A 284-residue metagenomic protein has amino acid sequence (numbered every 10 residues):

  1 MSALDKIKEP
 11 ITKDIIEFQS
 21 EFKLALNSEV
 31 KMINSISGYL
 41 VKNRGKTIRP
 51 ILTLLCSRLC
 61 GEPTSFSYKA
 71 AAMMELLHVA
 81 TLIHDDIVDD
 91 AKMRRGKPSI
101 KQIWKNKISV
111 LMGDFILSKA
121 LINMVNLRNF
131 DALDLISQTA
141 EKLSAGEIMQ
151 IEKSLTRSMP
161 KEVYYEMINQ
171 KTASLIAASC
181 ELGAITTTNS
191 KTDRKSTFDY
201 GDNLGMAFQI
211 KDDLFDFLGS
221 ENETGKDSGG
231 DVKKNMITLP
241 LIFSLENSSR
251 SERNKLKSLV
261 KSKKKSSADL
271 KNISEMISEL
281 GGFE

Functional and structural regions predicted by a protein language model:
M1-E284: All-alpha prenyltransferase/terpene-synthase fold signal
